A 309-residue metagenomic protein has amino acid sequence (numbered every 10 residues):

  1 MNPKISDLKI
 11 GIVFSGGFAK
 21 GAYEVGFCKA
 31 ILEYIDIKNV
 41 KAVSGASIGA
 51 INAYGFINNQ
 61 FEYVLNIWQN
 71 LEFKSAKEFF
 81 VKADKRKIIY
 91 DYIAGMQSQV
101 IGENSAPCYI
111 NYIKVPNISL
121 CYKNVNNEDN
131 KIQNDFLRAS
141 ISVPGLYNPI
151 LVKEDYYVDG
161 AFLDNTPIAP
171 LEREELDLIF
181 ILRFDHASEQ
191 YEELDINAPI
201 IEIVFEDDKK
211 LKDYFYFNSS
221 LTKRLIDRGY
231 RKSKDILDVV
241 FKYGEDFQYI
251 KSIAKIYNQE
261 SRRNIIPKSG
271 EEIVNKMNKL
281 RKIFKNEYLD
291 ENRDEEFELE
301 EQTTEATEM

Functional and structural regions predicted by a protein language model:
M1-V43, Y54-M309: Patatin-like phospholipase
G45, G49: Gly/Ala-rich beta-loop-alpha elbow adjacent to hydrolase catalytic centers
